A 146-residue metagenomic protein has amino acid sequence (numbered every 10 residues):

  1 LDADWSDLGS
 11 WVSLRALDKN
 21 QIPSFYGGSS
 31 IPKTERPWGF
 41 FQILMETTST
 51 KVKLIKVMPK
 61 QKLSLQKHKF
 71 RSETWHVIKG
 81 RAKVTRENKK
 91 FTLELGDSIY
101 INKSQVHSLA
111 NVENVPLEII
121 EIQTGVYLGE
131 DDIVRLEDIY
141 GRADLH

Functional and structural regions predicted by a protein language model:
L1-I99, Q105-H107, V126-L128, V134: Left-handed beta-helix
S108-H146: Double-stranded beta-helix
